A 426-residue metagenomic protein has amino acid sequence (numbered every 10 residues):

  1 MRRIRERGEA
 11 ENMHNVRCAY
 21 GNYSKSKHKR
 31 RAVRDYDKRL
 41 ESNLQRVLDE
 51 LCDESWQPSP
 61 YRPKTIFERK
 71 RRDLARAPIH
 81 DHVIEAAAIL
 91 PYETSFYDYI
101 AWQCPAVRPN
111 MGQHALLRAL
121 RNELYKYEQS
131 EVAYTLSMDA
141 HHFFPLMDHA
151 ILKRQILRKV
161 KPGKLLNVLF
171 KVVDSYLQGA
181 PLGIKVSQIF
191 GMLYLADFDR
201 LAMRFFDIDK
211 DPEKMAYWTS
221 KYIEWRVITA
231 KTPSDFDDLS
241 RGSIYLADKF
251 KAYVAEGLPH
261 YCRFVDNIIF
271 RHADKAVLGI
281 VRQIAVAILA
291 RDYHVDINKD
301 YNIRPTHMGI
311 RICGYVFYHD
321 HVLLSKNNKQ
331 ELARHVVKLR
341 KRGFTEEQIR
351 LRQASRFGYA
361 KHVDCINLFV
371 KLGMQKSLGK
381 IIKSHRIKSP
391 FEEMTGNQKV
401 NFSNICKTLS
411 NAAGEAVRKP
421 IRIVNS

Functional and structural regions predicted by a protein language model:
M1-Q45, C406-S426: Non-catalytic, polymerase-adjacent accessory regions of viral genome-replication enzymes
R3-E6, I89-D148: Active-site-proximal segment of RNA-dependent polymerases
S26-R34, S59-A86, Y99-M111, V172-L193 (+1 more regions): Short, conserved non-catalytic motifs in the polymerase core
Y36-P60: Amphipathic alpha-helical blocks
E50-L51, E123-V265, I269-I284, R304 (+2 more regions): Conserved polymerase palm-domain catalytic core
S59-Y61, C262-D266, D300: Short Gly/Ser/Thr- and Asp/Glu-enriched loop/turn motifs at secondary-structure junctions
A77, H82, A86, S175 (+4 more regions): Right-hand nucleic-acid polymerase module
